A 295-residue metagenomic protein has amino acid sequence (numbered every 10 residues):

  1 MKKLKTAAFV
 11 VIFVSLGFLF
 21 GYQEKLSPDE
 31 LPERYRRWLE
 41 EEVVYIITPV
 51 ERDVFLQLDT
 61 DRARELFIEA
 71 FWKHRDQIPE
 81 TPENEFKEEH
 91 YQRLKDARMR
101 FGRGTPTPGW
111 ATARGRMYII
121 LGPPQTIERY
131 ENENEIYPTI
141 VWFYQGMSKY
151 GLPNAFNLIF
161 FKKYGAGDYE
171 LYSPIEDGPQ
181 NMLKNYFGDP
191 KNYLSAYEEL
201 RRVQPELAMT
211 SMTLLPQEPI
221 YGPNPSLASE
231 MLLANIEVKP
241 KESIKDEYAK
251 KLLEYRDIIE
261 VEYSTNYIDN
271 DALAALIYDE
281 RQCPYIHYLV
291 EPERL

Functional and structural regions predicted by a protein language model:
M1-V10: Bacterial N-terminal signal peptides that target proteins for export
T6, Q23-K25, E85-F86: Short hydrophobic/aromatic-rich motifs at helix boundaries and adjacent loops
V10-G17: Bacterial N-terminal signal peptides
G21-E41, Y45, R52: Sec-dependent signal peptide cleavage junction
E30-Y35, D61-A63, R281: Structural motif
T48, W110, R281-Y285: Short, surface-exposed loop/turn motifs at beta-strand boundaries within globular domains
V50, L56-E237: A cross-family detector of function-defining hotspots
P190-K191, S195-L295: Intrinsically disordered, low-complexity terminal regions enriched in Ser/Thr/Pro/Gly and charged residues
